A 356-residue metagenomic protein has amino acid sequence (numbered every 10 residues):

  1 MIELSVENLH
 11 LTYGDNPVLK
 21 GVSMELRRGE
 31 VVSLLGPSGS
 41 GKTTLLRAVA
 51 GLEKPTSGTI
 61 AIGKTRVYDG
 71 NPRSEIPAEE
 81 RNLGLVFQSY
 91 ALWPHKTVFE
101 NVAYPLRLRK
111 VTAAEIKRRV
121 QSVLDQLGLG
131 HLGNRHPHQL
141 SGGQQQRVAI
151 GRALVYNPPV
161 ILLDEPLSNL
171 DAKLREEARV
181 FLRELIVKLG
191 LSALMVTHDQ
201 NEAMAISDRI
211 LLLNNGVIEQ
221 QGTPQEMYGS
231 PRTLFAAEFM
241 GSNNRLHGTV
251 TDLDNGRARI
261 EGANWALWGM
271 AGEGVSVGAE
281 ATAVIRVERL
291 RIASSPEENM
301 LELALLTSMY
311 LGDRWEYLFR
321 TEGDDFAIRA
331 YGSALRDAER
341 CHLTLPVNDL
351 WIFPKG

Functional and structural regions predicted by a protein language model:
S5, E25, A61, H342-T344: ABC ATPase nucleotide-binding domain
L35-P37: The feature captures the beta-strand-to-loop junction immediately N-terminal to the Walker
A50: Helix-to-loop junction immediately C-terminal to a conserved catalytic motif
T56-T59, N215, H247: Conserved coupling/switch loops of ABC nucleotide-binding domains, chiefly the family-specific signature
G58-D69: Conserved ABC transporter NBD signature motif
N82-G84, Q88, L92-F235: ABC ATPase nucleotide-binding domains
N243, L253-G356: Non-catalytic connector elements of ABC transporters
